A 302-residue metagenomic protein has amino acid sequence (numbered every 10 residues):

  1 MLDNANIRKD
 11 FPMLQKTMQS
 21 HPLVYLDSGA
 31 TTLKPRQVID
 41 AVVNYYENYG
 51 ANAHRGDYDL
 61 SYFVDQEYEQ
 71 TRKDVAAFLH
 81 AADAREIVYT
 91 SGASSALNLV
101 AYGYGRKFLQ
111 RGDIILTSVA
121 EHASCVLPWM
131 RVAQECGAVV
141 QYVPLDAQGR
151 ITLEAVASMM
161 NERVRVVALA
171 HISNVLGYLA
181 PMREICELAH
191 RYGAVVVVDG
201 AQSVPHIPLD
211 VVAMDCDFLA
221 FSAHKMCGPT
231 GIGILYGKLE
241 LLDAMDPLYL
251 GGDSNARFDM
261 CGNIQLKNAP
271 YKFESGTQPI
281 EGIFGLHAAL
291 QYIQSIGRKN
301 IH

Functional and structural regions predicted by a protein language model:
M1-H302: Pyridoxal 5′-phosphate
